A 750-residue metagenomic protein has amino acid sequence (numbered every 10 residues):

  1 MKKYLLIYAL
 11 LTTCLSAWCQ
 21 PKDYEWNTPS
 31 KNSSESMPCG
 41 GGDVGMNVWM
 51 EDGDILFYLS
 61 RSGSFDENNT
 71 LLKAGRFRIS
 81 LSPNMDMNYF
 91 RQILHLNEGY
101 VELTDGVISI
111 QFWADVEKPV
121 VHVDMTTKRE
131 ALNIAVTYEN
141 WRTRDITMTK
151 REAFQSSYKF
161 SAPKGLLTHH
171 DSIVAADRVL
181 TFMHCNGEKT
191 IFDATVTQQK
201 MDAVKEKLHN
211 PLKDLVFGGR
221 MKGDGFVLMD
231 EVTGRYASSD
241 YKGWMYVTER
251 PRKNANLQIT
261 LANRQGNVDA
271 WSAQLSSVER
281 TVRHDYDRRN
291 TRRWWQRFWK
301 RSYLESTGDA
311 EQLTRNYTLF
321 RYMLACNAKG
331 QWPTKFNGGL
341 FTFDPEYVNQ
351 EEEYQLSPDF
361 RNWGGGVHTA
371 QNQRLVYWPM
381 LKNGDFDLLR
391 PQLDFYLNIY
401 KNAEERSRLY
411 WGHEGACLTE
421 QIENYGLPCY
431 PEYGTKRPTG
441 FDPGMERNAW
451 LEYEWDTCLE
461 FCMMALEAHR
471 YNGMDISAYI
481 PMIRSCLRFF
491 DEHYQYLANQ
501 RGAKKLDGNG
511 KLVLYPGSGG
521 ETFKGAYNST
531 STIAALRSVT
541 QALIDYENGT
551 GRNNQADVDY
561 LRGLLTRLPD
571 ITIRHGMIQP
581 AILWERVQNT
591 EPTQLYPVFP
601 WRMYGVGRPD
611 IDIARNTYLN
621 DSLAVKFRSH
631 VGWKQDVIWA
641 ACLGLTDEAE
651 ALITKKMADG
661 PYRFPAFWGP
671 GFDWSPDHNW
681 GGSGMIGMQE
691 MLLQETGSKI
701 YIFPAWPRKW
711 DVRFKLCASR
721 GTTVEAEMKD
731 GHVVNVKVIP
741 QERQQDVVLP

Functional and structural regions predicted by a protein language model:
Y4-T13: Sec-dependent N-terminal signal peptides
L15-C19: Sec/Tat signal peptide C-region and signal peptidase I cleavage site
Q20-T435, I533, Q555-L623, S719-T723 (+2 more regions): Aromatic-residue-lined binding/catalytic grooves and analogous aromatic/hydrophobic interfacial grooves in multimeric
T281-T318, A325-F341, D387-D394, N398 (+7 more regions): Acidic/polar-rich alpha-helix caps and helix-coil junctions
K300, M323-N327, L375-D387, E460-G473 (+6 more regions): Well-ordered alpha-helical scaffold segments within catalytic/enzyme domains
T314-R315, V367-N372, G384, E452-E460 (+6 more regions): Aromatic- and histidine-enriched alpha-helix N-cap/loop-to-helix transition segments that scaffold the rims
F341-G366, L418-I480, D491-R562, V734: The feature captures the catalytic groove of carbohydrate-active enzymes
M463-Y496, D557-E585, Y604-V724, M728-K729: Non-catalytic carbohydrate-binding regions of carbohydrate-active enzymes
